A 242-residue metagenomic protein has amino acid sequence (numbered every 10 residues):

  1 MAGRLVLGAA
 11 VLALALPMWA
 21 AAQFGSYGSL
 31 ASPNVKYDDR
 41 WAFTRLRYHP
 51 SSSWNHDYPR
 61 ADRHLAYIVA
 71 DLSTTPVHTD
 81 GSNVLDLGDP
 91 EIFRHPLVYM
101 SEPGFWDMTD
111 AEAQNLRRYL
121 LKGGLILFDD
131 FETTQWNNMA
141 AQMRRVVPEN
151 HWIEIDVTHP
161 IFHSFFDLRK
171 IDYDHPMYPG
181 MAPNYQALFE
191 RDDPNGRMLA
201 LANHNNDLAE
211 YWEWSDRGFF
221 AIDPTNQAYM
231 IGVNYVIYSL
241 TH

Functional and structural regions predicted by a protein language model:
M1-G3: N-terminal secretory signal peptides that target proteins for export/translocation
V6-P17: Bacterial N-terminal signal peptides
A21-L97, S101-G104, D207-A209, W214-H242: Aromatic-Pro/Gly-enriched surface loop or interdomain linker that acts as a lid/target-recognition segment
Q23, S51, Q135-W214, P224-Y229 (+1 more regions): An acidic, glycine-rich "communication" segment
D39-W41, F93-V98, K122-L125, N150-H151 (+1 more regions): Loop/turn elements at helix/coil->beta-strand transitions in domains of secreted/extracellular proteins
F43, L97-W136: Short alpha-beta junction capping motif
R60-H64, I68, A111, N115 (+5 more regions): Extracytoplasmic/secreted proteins, especially bacterial periplasmic and envelope-associated proteins
T75-L85, F128-E132, N150-T158: Surface-exposed patches in mature extracellular/periplasmic domains of secreted proteins
